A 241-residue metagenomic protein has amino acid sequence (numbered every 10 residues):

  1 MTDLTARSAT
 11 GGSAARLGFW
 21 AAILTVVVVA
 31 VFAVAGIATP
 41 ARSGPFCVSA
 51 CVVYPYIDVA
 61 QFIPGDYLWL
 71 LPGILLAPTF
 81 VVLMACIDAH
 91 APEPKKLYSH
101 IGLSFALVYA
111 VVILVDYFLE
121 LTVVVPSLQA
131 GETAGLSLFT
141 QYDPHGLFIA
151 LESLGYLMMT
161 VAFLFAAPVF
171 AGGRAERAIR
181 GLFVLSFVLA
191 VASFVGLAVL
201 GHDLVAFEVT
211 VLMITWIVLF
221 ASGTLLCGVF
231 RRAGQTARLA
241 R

Functional and structural regions predicted by a protein language model:
T2-R241: Hydrophobic, aromatic-enriched alpha-helical segments typical of multi-pass transmembrane helices
